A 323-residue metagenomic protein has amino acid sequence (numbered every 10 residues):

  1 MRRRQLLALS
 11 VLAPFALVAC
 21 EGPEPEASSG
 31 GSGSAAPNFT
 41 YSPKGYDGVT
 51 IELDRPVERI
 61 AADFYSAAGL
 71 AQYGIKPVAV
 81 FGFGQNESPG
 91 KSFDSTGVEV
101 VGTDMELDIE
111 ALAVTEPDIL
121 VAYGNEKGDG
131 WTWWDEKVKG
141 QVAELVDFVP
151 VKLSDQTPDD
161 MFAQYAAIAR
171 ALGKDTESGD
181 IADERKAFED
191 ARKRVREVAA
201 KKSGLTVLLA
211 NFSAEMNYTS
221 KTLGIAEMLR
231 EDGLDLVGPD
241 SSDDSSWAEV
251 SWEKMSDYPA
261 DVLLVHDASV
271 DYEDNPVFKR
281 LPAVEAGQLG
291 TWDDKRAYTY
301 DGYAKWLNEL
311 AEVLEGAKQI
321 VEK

Functional and structural regions predicted by a protein language model:
M1-L12: N-terminal secretory signal peptides and thylakoid transit peptides that target proteins across membranes
C20-S32: Bacterial lipoprotein signal-peptidase II cleavage site
R59-T115, I119, G124-W131: A short, structured surface patch at a secondary-structure boundary
R59-Y73, D175-D235: Basic- and aromatic-lined ligand-binding clefts that recognize polyanionic substrates
N86-S88, E126-K137, P150-A169, G204-E227 (+1 more regions): Extracytoplasmic ligand-binding site segments that recognize negatively charged/polar headgroups
G140-N211, Y303-K323: Extracytoplasmic substrate-binding proteins
E144, K254-K323: Structured C-terminal subdomain patch of bacterial secreted/periplasmic proteins
